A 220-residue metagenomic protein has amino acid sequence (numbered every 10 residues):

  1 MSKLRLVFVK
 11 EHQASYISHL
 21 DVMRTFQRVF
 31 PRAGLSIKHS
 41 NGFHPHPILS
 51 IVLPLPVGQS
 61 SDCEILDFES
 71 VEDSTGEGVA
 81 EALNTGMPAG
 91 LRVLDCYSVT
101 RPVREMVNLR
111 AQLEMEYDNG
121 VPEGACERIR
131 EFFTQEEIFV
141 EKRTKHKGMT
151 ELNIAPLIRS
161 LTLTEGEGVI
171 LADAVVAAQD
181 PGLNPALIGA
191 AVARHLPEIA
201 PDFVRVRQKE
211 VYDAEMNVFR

Functional and structural regions predicted by a protein language model:
S2, V7-V9, Q13, I17 (+1 more regions): Extended, well-folded interaction surfaces typified by the phenylalanyl-tRNA synthetase beta subunit core
F8-K10, F68-S74, L113-N119, A174-A178: Short beta-strand-to-loop capping motifs
S15-L20, D73, E77-G78, E123 (+2 more regions): Ordered, soluble secondary-structure elements with a strong preference for glycine-centered loop motifs and nearby
K38-F68, T100-V103: Short, charge-patterned binding micro-sites
D62-E114: Ordered, amphipathic secondary-structure segments that act as subunit-interaction surfaces in large macromolecular
G78-M87, G124-T134, I188-G189: Short amphipathic alpha-helices in soluble, non-transmembrane regions that often serve as interface/regulatory elements
T134-R220: Core RNA-modification/binding signature centered on pseudouridine synthases
